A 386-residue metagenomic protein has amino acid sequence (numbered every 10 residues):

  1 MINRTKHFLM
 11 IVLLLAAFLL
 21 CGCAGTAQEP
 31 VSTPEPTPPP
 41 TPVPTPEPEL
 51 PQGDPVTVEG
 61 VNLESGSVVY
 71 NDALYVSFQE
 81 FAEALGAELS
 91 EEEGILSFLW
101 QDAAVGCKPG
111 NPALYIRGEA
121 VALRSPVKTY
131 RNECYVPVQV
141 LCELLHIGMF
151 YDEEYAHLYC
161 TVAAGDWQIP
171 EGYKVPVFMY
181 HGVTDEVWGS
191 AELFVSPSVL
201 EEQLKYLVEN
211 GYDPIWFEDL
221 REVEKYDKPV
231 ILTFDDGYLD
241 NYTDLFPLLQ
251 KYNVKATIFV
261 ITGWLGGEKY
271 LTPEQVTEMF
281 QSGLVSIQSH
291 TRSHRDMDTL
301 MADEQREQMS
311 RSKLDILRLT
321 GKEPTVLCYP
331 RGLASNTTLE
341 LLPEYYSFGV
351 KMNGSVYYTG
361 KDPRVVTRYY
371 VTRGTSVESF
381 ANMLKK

Functional and structural regions predicted by a protein language model:
I2-M10: Bacterial N-terminal signal peptides that target proteins for export
L19-G22: C-terminal motif of bacterial Sec signal peptides marking the signal peptidase cleavage site
G25-Y173, F178: Primary recognition of N-terminal secretory signal peptides and signal-anchoring hydrophobic helices
G165-T233, L239-D240, T299-K386: C-terminal active-site subregion of NodB/CE4 polysaccharide deacetylases
P176-M179, D213-F217, I231-L232, Q250 (+4 more regions): Short, well-structured secondary-structure segments
V208, F246-V254, L271-S289, L342-P343 (+1 more regions): Acidic (Asp/Glu)-rich catalytic clusters
K269-Q275, E304-Q308: Charged helix-capping and loop-helix junction motifs
Q288-D303: Substrate-binding clefts and substrate-entry loops adjacent to catalytic sites of polymer-processing enzymes acting on
